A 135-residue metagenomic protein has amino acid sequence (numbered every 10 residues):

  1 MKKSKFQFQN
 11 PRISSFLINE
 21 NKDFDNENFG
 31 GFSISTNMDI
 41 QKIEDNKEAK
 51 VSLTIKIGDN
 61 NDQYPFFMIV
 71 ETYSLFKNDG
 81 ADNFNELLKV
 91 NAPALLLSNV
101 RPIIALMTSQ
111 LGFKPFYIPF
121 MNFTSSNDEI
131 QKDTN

Functional and structural regions predicted by a protein language model:
M1-L95, P102-N135: N-terminal intrinsically disordered, cationic/polar leader segments that include organellar targeting peptides
